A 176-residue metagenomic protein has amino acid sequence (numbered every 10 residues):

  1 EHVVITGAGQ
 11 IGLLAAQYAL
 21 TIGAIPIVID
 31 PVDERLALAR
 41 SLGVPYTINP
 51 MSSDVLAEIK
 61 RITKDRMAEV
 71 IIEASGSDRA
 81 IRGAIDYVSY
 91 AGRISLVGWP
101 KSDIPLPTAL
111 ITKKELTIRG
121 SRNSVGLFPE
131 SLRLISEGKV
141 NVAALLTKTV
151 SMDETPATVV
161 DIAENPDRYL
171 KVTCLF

Functional and structural regions predicted by a protein language model:
V4-I5, L96: Hydrophobic Val/Ile/Leu positions in short beta-strands of Rossmann-like dinucleotide-binding domains
I5-A8, L20-G83: Adenosine-nucleotide cofactor-binding segment
L14, R61, R82-D86, V125 (+1 more regions): C-terminal hydrophobic helical "lid"/dimerization subdomain of Rossmann-like NAD(P)H-dependent oxidoreductases
Q17, A37-L42, P107-T112: Active-site-proximal loop->helix
I25, S77-K139, F176: Glycine-rich phosphate-binding loop and adjacent beta-alpha segment of Rossmann(oid) nucleotide-cofactor-binding
